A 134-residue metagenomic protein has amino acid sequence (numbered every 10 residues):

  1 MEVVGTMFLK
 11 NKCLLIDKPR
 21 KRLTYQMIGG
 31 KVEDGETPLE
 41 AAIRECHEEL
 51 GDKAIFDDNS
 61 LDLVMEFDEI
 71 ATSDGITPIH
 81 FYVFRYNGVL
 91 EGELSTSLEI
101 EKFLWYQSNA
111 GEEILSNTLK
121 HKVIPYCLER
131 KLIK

Functional and structural regions predicted by a protein language model:
M1-L14: Conserved N-terminal beta-strand and adjoining loop/helix that marks the start of the Nudix/MutT-like hydrolase domain
E2, M65-E93, L104-N109, K120 (+1 more regions): Active-site-adjacent beta-strand/loop module that shapes the phosphate/pyrophosphate-binding cleft
I16-K18: Short, acidic/hydrophobic/Gly-rich beta-strand patch recurrent on exposed beta strands that often constitutes part
K21-T24: A conserved beta-turn-beta hairpin within the catalytic core of GNAT-like acetyltransferases that forms part
M27-V64: The catalytic Nudix box helix
I28, D34, A71, I100 (+1 more regions): Functional cleft and adjacent loop/helix regions within the main domain that mediate ligand binding or catalysis
G92-E99, E113-T118: Short, charged, solvent-exposed linker or helix-capping segments at domain edges/interfaces that act as flexible hinges
